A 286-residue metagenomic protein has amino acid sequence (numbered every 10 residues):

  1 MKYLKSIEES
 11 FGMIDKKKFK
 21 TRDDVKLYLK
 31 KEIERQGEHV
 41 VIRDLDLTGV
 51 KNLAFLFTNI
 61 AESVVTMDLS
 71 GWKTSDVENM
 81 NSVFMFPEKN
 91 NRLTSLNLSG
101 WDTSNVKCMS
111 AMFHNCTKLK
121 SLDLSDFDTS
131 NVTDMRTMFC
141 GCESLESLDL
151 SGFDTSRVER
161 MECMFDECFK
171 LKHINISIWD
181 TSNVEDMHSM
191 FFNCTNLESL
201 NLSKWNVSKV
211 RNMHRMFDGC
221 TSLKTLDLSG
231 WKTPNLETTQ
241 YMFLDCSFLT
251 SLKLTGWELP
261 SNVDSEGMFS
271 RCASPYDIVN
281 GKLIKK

Functional and structural regions predicted by a protein language model:
K2-K286: Negatively charged
